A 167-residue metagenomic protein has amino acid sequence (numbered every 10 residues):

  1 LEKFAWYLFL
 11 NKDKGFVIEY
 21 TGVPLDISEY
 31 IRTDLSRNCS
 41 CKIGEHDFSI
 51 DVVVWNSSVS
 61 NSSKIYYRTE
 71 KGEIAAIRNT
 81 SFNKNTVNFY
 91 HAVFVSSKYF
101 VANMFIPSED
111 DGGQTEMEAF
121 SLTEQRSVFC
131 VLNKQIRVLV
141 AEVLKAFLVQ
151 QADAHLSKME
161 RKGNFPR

Functional and structural regions predicted by a protein language model:
L1-Y66: Glycine/threonine-rich ATP-lid/beta-loop region of ATP-binding domains
S49, W55-R167: GHKL/Bergerat-fold ATPase module
